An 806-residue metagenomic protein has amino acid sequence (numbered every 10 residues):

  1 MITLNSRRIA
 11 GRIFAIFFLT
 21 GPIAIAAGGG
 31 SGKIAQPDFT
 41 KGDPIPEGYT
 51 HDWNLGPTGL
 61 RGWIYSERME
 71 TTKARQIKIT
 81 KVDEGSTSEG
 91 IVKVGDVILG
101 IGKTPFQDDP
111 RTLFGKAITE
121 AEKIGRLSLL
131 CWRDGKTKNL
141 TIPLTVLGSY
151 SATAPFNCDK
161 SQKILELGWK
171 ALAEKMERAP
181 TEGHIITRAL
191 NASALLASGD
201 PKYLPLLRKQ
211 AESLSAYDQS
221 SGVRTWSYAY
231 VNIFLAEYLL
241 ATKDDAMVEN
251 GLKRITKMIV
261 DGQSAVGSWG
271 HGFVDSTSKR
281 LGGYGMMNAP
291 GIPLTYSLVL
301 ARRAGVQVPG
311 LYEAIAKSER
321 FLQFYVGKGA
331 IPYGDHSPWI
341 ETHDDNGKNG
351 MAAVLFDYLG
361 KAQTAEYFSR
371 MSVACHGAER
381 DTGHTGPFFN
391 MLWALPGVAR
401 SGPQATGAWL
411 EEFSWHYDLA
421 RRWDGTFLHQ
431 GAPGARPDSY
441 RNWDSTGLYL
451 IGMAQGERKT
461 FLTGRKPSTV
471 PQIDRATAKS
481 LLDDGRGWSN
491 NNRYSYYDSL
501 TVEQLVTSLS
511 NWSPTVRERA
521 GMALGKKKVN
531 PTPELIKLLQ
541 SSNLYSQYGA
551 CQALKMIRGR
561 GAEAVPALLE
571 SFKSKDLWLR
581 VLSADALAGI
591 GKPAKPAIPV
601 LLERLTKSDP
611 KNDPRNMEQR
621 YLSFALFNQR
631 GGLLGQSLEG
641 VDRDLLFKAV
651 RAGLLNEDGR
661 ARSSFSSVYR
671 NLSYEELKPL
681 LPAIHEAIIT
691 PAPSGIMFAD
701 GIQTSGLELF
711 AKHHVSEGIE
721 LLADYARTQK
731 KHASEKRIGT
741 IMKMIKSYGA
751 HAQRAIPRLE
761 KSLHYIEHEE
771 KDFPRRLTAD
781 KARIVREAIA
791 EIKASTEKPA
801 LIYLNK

Functional and structural regions predicted by a protein language model:
G28-D83, N139-A152: PDZ/PDZ-like peptide-tail recognition elements
D83-V97: PDZ/PDZ-like domain micro-motif
G100-L130: PDZ domains, with a preference for the canonical peptide-binding region formed by the helix
P155-L165, L195-K209, Y238-T256, V299-E319 (+10 more regions): Structural helix-adjacent loops and short alpha-helical linkers that scaffold large soluble proteins
I164-P180, P205-G222, N250-G270, E313-P332 (+9 more regions): Long, well-ordered core segments of solenoidal/helical folds
L165-K170, L204-A211, T256, D498-S508 (+8 more regions): Amphipathic alpha-helical scaffolding segments comprising HEAT/armadillo-like alpha-solenoid repeats
A189-A197, L355, P396-R400, R486-Y496 (+8 more regions): Structural detector for internal amphipathic alpha-helices that build alpha-solenoid repeat scaffolds
T364-R370, G397-R400, Q404-T507, R783-K806: Terminal, non-catalytic domain-edge segments
